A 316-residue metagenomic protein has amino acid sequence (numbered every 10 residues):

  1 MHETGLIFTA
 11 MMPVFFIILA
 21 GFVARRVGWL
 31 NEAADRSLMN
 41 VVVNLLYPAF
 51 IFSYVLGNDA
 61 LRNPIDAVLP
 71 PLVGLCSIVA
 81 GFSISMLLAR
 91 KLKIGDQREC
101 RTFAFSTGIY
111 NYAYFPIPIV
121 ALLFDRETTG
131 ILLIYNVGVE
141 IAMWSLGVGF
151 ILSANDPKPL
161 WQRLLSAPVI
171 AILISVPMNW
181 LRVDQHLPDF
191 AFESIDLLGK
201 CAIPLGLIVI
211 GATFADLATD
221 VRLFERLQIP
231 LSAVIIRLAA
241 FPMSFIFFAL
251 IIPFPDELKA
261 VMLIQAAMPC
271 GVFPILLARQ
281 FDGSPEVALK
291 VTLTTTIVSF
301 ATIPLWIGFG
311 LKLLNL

Functional and structural regions predicted by a protein language model:
M1-L316: Alpha-helical transmembrane segments of multi-pass small-molecule/ion transporters
